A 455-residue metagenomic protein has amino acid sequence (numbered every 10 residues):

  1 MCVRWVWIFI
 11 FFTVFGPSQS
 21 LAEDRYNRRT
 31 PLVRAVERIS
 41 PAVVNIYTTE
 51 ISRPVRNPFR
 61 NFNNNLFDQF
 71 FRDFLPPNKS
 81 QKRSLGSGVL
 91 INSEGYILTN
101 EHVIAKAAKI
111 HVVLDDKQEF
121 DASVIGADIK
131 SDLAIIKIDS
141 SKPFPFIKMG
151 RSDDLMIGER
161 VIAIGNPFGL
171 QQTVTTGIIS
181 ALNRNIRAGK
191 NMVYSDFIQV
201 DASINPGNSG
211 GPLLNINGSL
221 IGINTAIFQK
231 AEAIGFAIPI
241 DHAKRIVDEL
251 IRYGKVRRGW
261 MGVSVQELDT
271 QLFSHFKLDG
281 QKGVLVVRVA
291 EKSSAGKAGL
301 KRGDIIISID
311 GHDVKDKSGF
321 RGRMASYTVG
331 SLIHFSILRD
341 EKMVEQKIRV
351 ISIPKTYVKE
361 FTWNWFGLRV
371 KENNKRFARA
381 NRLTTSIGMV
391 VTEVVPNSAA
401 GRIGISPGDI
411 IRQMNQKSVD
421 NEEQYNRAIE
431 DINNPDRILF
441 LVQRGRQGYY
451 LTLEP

Functional and structural regions predicted by a protein language model:
M1-W5: Positively charged n-region of N-terminal signal peptides that target proteins for export
V6-G16: Bacterial N-terminal signal peptides
F12, Q19-L21, G408: Short, basic, glycine/proline-bearing loop/turn elements
L21-L332, L338-R376, P396, D436 (+1 more regions): Serine-dependent protease modules
F377-T384, G388, T392-I438, E454: C-terminal soluble interaction/assembly domains
F440-Q443: Short, exposed beta-strand-loop hairpins at the edges of beta-sheets in extracellular/periplasmic proteins
Q447-E454: Short, low-complexity, Pro/Ser/Thr/Gly-rich segments in the mature regions of secreted, periplasmic
